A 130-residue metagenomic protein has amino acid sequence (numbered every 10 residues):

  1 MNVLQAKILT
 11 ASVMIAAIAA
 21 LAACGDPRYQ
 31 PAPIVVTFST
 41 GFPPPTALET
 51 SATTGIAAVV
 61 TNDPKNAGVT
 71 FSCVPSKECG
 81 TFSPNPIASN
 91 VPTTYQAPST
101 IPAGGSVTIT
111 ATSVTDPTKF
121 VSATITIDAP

Functional and structural regions predicted by a protein language model:
M1-A22: Sec-dependent bacterial lipoprotein signal peptides
I18-P45: Bacterial Sec-dependent N-terminal signal peptides
A32-I34, I127-P130: Extracellular interdomain linker/stem segments of modular secreted and single-pass surface proteins
P43-P45, S72-Q96, I101-P102: Low-complexity "stalk/linker" and mucin-like segments enriched in Ser/Thr/Pro/Ala/Gly
P44-A52: Short, solvent-exposed loop/linker segments at the N-terminal edge of repeated beta-sheet extracellular domains
T53-V59: A short beta-strand segment in extracellular, disulfide-stabilized domains
T61-E78, S122-T124: Short, well-ordered beta-strand segments
A103-P117: A short beta-strand micro-motif common to beta-rich folds, especially ectodomain repeats
